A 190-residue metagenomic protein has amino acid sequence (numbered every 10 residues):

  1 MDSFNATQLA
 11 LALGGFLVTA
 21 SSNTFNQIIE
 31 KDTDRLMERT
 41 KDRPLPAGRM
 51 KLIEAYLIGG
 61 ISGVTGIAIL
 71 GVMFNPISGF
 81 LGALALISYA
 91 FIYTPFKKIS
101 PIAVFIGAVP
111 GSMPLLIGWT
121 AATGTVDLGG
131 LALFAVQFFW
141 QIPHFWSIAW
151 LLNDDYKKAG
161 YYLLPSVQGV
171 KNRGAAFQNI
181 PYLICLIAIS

Functional and structural regions predicted by a protein language model:
M1-K31, R39, A68, F80-A83 (+2 more regions): Membrane-embedded alpha-helical segments that form the functional core of polytopic membrane enzymes, especially those
D2-A6, A108-A149, N153-D154, G169: Functional transmembrane core segments of multi-pass inner-membrane proteins
N5-L13, L45-I58, P101-I102, L128: Membrane-interfacial loop-to-helix junctions in multi-pass inner-membrane proteins
A10, I58, L81, I106-P110 (+2 more regions): Hydrophobic core positions of alpha-helical segments in small-molecule transporters and transporter systems
Q27-D32, K98-G107, G124-G130, A149-Y161: A cytosolic-side transmembrane-helix exit/cap motif
I29-M50, W146-R173: Cytosolic, membrane-interface loops and tails of multi-pass inner-membrane proteins
R39-G79, V170-S190: Multi-pass membrane catalytic core of lipid/isoprenoid biosynthesis enzymes
L52-A121: Intramembrane alpha-helical segments
